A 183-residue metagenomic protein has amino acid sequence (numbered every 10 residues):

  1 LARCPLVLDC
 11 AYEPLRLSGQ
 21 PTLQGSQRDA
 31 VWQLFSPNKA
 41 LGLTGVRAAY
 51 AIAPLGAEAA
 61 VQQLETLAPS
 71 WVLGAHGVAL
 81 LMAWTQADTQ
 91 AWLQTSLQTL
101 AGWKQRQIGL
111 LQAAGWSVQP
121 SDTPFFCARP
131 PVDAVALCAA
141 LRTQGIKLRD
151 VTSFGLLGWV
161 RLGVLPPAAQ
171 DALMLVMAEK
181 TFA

Functional and structural regions predicted by a protein language model:
L1-L6, C10-L43, G56-A57: Active-site pre-lysine segment of PLP-dependent enzymes
A30-L111, S117: PLP-dependent aminotransferase class I/II
L34, S117-D122, V151-S153: Short beta-strand
G45, D122, G155-G158: Short acidic/glycine-enriched loop/turn segments that link adjacent beta-strands
A53-P54, A128-V132, V164-P166: Short beta-strand-to-loop capping motifs
L100-A101, L111-Q144, V160: Conserved PLP-binding catalytic core of the aspartate aminotransferase-like
A140-Q144, F154-A183: PLP-dependent enzyme catalytic core of the Aspartate aminotransferase-like
